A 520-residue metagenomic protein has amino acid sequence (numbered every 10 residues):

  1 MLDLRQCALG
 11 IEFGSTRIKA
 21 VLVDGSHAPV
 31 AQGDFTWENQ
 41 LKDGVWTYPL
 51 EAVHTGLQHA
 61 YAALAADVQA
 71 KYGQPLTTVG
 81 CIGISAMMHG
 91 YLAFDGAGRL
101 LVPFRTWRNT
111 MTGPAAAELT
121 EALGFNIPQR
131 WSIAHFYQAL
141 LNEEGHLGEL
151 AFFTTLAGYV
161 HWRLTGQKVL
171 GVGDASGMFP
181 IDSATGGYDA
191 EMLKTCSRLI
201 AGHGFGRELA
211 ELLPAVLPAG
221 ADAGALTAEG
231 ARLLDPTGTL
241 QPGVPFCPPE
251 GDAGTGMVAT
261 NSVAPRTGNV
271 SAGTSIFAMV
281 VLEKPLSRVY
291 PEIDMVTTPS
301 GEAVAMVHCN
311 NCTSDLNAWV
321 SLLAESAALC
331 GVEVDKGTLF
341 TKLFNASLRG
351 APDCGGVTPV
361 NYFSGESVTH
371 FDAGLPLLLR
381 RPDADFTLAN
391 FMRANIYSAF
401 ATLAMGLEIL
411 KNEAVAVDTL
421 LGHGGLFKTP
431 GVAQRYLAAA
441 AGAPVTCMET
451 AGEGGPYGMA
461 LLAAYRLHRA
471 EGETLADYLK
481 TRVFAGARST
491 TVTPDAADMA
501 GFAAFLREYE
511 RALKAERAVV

Functional and structural regions predicted by a protein language model:
M1-V102, A117-E118, E149, R232 (+4 more regions): N-terminal glycine/serine-rich phosphate-binding loop of ATP-dependent small-molecule kinases, especially carbohydrate
L2-D3, L9-G10, A117-R130, Y137-L170 (+3 more regions): Active-site core segments that coordinate phosphate-bearing ligands/cofactors across diverse enzyme families
A31-F35, P214-A215, T490: Structural signal for short hydrophobic segments within the conserved structured cores of catalytic domains across
W46, T120-G124, L212: Short glycine/proline- and acidic residue-enriched helix-loop micro-motifs that form flexible lids or anion-recognition
Q69-T106, N126-P128, H161-G173, G177-D182 (+1 more regions): Short beta-strand-loop/turn "lid" adjacent to the catalytic site in phosphate-handling enzymes
N109: Carbohydrate-associated surface elements
T112: Gly/Ser-rich phosphate-binding catalytic loop and adjacent alpha/beta segment that cradle a phosphoryl group at enzyme
